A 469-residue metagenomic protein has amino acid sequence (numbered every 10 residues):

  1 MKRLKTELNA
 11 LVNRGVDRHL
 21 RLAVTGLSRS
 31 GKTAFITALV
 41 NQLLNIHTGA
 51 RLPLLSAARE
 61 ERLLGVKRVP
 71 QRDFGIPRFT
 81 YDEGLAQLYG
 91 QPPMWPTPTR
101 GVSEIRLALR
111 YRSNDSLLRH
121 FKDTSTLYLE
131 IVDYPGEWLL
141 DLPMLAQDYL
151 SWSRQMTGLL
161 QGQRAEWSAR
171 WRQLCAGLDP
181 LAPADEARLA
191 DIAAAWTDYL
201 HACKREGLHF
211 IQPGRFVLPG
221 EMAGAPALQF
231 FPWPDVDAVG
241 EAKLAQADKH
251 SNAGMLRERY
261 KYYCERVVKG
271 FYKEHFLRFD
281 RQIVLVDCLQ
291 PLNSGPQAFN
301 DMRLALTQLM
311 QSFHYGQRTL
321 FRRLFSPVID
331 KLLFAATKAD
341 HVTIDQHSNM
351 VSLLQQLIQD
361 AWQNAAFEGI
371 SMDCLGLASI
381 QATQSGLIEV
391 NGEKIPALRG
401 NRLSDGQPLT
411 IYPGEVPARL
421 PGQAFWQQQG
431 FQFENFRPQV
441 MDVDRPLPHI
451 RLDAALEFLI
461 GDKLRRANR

Functional and structural regions predicted by a protein language model:
E7-L11, V16, Q42-V328, T343 (+3 more regions): Switch- and interface-adjacent substructures of P-loop NTPase systems
L22-V24: Hydrophobic anchor at the beta1->P-loop junction of P-loop NTPases
L27: P-loop (Walker A) phosphate-binding loop of NTP-binding proteins
S30-K32: Conserved glycine(s) of the Walker
F35-I36: Post-Walker A alpha-helix
L39-N45, M144-Y149, F299, S348-L354 (+1 more regions): Short secondary-structure boundary/capping segments
D330, A335-V342, L375-G386: Short, conserved secondary-structure transition motifs
H341-A366: GTPase G-domain guanine-specificity segment
